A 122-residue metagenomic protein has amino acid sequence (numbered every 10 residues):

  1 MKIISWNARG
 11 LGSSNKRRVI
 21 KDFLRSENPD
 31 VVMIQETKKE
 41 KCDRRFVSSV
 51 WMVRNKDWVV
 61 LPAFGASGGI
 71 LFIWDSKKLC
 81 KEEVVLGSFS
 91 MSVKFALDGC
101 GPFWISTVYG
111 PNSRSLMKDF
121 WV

Functional and structural regions predicted by a protein language model:
M1-V122: Short phosphate/oxyanion-binding micro-motifs
